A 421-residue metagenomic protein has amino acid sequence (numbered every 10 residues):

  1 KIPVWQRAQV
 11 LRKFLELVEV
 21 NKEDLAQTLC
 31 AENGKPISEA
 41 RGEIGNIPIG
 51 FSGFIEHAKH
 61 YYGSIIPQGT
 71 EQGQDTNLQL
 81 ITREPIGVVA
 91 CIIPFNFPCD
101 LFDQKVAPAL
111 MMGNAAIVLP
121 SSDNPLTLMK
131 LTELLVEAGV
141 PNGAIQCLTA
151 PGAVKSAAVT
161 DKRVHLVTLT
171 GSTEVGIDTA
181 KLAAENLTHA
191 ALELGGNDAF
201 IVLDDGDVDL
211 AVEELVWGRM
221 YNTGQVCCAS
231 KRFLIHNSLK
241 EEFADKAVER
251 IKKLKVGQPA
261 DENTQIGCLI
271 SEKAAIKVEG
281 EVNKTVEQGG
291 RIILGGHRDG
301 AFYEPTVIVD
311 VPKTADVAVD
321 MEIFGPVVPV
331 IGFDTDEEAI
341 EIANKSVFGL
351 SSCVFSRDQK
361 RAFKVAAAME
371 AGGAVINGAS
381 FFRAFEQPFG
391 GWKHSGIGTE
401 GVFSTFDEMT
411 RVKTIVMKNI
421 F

Functional and structural regions predicted by a protein language model:
K1, A90-C91, F200-L203, R232-N237 (+3 more regions): Short, well-ordered beta-strand elements within core beta-sheets of diverse protein domains
V4-V106, V140, I145, K418-N419: N-terminal Rossmann NAD(P)-binding subdomain characteristic of aldehyde/semialdehyde dehydrogenases
R7, L29, F51, G113 (+8 more regions): Residue-level signal for inorganic ion chemistry
S52-Q68, K252-V256, E287, I292-H297 (+2 more regions): Proline-centered turn/helix-capping motifs that create local helix->coil transitions or kinks
G63, P67-L210, F333: Rossmann-like NAD(P) dinucleotide-binding subdomain of oxidoreductase/dehydrogenase enzymes
A115-I117, I292, G373: A short hydrophobic/small-residue beta-strand
V164, I201, K255, V282 (+3 more regions): Conserved C-terminal structural/oligomerization subdomain of aldehyde/semialdehyde dehydrogenase
E174-K313, I376: ALDH superfamily catalytic-core signature
